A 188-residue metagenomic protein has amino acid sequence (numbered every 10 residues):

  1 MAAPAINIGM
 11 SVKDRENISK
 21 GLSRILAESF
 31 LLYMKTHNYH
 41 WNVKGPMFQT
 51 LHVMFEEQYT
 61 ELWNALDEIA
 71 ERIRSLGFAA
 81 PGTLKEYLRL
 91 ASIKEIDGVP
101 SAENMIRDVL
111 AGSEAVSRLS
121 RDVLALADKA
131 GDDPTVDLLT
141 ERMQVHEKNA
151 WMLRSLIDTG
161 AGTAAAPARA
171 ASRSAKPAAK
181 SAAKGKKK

Functional and structural regions predicted by a protein language model:
A3-I25, A102: Disorder-to-helix initiation segments
M10-N17, L32-E57, R121-P134: Helix-loop segments that flank and shape redox-cofactor active sites
I18-E28, L32, Q58, M105 (+2 more regions): Amphipathic alpha-helix face/heptad-repeat signature
L26, Y33, H40, Y59 (+6 more regions): A structural signal for well-ordered alpha-helices, especially hydrophobic packing surfaces of coiled-coils
E28, R72-T83, G112-A115, L119 (+2 more regions): Alpha-helix capping/hinge segments and adjacent helical runs
V43-E86, L156: Conserved alpha-helical segments that form or flank metal/cofactor-binding pockets of metalloenzymes
E71, E86-E141: Acidic/histidine-rich alpha-helical segments that form the ligand environment of transition-metal centers
V116-K188: Preference for long, well-ordered alpha-helical segments
